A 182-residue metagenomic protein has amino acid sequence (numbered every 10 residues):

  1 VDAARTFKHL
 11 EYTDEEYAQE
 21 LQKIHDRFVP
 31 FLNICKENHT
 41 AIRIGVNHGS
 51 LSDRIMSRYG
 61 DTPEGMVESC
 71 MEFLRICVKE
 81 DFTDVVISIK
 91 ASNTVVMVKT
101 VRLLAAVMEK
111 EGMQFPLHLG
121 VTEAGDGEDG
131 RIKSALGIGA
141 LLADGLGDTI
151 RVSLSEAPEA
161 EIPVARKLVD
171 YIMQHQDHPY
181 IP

Functional and structural regions predicted by a protein language model:
V1-F73: Active-site beta->alpha loop and helix N-cap motifs at the rims of alpha/beta catalytic domains
D14-I24, M56-P182: Catalytic alpha/beta core domains of metabolic enzymes, predominantly
